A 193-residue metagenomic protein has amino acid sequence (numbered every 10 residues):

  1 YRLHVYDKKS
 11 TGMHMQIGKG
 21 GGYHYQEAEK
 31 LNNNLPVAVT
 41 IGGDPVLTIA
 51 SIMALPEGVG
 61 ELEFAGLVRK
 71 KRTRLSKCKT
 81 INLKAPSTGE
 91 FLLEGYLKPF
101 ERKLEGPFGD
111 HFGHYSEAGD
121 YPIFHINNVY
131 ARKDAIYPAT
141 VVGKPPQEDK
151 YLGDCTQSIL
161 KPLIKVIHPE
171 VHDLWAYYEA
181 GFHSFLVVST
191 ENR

Functional and structural regions predicted by a protein language model:
Y1-T40: Internal mixed beta-strand/loop scaffold within catalytic domains of large alpha/beta enzymes
G43-R193: Charged, compositionally biased interaction regions
